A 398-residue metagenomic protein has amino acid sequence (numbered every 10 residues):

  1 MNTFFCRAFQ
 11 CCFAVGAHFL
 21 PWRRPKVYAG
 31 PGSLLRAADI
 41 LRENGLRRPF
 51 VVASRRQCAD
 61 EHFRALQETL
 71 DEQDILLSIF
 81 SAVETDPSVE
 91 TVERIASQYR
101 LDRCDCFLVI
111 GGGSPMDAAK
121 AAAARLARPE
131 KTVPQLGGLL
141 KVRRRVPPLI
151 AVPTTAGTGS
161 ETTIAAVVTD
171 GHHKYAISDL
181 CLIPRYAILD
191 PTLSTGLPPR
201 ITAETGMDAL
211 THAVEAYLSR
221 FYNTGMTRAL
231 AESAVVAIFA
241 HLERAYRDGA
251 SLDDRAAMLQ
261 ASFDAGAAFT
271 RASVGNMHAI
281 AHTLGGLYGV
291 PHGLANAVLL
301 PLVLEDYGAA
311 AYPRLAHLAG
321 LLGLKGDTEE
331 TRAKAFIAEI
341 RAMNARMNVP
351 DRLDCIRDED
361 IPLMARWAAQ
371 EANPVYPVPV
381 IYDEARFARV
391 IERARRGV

Functional and structural regions predicted by a protein language model:
M1-C106: ATP/NTP phosphate-donor binding region
C6, L315, K325-V398: C-terminal charged capping/lid subdomain of soluble metabolic enzymes
P31-G32, S54-R55, V83, I110-G112 (+8 more regions): Fold-independent oxyanion-binding glycine-rich loops and adjacent beta-strand/coil segments at enzyme active sites
L34-A37, A59-H62, V89-V92, S114-A119 (+3 more regions): Short glycine/serine/threonine-rich phosphate/pyrophosphate-binding segments that cradle anionic phosphate groups
E90-S97, L101-T192: Glycine/threonine-rich beta-strand-loop-alpha-helix active-site module that forms ligand/phosphate-binding
A165-A272: Carboxylate- and glycine-rich phosphate/diphosphate-binding segment that chelates Mg2+/Mn2+
A272-R341: C-terminal catalytic subdomain
